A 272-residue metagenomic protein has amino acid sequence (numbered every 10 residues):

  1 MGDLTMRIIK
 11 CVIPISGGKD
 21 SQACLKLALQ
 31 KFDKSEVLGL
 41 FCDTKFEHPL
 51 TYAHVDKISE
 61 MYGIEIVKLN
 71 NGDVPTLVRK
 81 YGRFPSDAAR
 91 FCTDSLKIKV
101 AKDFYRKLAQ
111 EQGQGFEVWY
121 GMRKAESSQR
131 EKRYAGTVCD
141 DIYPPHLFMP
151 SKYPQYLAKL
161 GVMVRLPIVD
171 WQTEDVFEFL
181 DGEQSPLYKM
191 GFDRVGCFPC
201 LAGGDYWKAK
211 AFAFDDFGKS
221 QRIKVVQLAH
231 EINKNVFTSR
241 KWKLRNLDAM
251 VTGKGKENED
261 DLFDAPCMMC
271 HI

Functional and structural regions predicted by a protein language model:
G2-I272: Nucleotide-activated chemistry modules centered on ATP-dependent adenylation/adenylyltransferase
